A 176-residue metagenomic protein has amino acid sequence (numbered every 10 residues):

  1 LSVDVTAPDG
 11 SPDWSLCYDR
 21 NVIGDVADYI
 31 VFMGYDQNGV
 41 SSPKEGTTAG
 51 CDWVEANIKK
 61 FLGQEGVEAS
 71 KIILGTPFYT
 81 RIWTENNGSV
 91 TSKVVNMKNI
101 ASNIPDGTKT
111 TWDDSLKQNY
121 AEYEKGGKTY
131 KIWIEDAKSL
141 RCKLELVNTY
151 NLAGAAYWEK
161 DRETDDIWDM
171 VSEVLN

Functional and structural regions predicted by a protein language model:
L1-P105: Substrate-binding surface in catalytic domains of secreted glycosidases
S42-A49, T129-W133, Y157: Second-shell loop/turn segments in exported
S70-I72, Y130, N151: A generic secondary-structure signal marking the coil-to-beta-strand transition
T76-L146, L175-N176: Glycan-binding loop/region signatures in secreted carbohydrate-active enzymes
S139-N176: Acidic/aromatic/glycine-rich contiguous surface patches that form carbohydrate-binding/processing clefts and analogous
